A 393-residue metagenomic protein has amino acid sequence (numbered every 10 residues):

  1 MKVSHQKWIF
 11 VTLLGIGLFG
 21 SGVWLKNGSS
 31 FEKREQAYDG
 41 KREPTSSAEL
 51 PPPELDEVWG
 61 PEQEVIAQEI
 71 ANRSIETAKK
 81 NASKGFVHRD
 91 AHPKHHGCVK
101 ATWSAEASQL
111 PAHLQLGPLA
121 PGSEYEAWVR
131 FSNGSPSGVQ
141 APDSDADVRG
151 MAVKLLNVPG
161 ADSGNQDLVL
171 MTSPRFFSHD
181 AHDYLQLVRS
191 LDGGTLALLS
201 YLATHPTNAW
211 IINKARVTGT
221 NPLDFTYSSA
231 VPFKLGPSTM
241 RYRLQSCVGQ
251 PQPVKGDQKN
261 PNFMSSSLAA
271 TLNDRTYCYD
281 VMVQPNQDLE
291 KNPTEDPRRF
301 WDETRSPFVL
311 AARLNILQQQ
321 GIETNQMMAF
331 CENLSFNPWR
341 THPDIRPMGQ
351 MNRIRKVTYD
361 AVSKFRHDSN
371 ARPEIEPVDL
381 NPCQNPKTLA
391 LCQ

Functional and structural regions predicted by a protein language model:
M1-V3, F19, S30: Short, aromatic- and cysteine-enriched interfacial helices/patches that mediate contacts at lipid membranes
K2-L13, G22: N-terminal Sec-pathway targeting helices
G15-I16, A312: Active-site-proximal helix/loop capping residues that flank conserved catalytic or ligand/cofactor
I16-K26: Hydrophobic alpha-helical membrane-insertion segments, chiefly the h-region of N-terminal signal peptides
G28-Q393: Active-site-adjacent core segments of small-molecule enzymes
